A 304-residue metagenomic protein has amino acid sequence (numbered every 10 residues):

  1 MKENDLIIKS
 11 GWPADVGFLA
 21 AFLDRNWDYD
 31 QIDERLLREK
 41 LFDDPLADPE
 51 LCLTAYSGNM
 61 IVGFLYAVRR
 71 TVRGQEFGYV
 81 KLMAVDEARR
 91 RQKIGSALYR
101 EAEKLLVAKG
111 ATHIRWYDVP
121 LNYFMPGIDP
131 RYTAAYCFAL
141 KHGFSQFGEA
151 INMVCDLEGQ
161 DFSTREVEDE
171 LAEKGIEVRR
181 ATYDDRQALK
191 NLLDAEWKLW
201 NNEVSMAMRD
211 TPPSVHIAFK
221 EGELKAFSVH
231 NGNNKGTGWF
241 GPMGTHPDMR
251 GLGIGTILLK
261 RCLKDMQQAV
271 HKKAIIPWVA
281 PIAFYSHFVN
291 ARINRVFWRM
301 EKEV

Functional and structural regions predicted by a protein language model:
M1-L41, D48, C52-Y56, A150 (+1 more regions): Short amphipathic alpha-helix that is part of the acyltransferase structural core
K2, Y99-A172, F297-E303: Acyl-donor-binding surface of acyltransferase catalytic domains
A21, R35-V119: Ordered, small/hydrophobic-rich secondary-structure cores
D28, E34-C52, S57, G63-Q75 (+1 more regions): A conserved beta-strand-loop-helix scaffold within acyl/acetyltransferase catalytic domains
R70-V80, R90, K109-T112, G232-F240 (+3 more regions): A conserved beta-turn-beta hairpin within the catalytic core of GNAT-like acetyltransferases that forms part
V80-R90, V119-N122, M243-G251, A280: A short, internal acetyl-CoA/4′-phosphopantetheine-binding micro-motif in the GNAT/acyltransferase core
R91-K104, T245, G251-K264: Conserved acetyl-CoA-binding loop-helix of GNAT-fold acetyltransferases
G251, L258-V304: Short hairpin/turn module used for nucleic-acid contact or packing/dimerization
